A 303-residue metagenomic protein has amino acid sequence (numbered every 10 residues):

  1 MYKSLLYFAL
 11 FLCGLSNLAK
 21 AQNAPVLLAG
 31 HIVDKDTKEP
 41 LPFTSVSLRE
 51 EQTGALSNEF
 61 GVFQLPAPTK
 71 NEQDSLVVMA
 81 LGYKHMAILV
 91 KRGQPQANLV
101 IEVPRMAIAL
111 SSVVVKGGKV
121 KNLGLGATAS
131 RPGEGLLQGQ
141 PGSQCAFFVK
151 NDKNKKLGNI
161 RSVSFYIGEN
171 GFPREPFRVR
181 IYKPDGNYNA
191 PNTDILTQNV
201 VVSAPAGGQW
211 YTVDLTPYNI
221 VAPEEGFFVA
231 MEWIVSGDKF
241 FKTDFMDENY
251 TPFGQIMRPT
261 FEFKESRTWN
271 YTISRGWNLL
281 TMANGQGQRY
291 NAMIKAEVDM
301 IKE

Functional and structural regions predicted by a protein language model:
M1-L27, E303: Bacterial Sec-dependent N-terminal signal peptides
V26-L28, D36-R49: Short, ordered, surface-exposed loop/turn motifs in non-cytosolic proteins
L28-D34, G61-F63, I101: A short, amphipathic beta-strand motif
Q52-V62: Short, acidic Ser/Thr/Gly-rich low-complexity loop/linker segments typical of extracellular and cell-surface proteins
Q64-Q73, I220-P223: Short Pro-Gly-centered beta-turn/loop motif in secreted/extracellular proteins
S75-L89: A short, solvent-exposed loop/turn motif at the edges and junctions of modular extracellular/periplasmic domains
R92-G117: Extracellular beta-sheet/turn segments enriched in Thr/Pro/Gly and aliphatic residues
I108-D185, E224-G226, E232-E303: Beta-sheet-rich sandwich/jelly-roll-like modules and their strand-loop junctions
